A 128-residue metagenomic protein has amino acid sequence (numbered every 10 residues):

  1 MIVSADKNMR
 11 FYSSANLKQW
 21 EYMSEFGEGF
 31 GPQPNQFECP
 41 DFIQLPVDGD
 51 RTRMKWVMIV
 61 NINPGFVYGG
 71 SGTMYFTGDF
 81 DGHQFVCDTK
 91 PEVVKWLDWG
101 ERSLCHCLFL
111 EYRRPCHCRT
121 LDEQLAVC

Functional and structural regions predicted by a protein language model:
M1-C128: Carbohydrate-active catalytic/glycan-binding domains of CAZyme proteins, especially the secreted or lumenal ectodomains
